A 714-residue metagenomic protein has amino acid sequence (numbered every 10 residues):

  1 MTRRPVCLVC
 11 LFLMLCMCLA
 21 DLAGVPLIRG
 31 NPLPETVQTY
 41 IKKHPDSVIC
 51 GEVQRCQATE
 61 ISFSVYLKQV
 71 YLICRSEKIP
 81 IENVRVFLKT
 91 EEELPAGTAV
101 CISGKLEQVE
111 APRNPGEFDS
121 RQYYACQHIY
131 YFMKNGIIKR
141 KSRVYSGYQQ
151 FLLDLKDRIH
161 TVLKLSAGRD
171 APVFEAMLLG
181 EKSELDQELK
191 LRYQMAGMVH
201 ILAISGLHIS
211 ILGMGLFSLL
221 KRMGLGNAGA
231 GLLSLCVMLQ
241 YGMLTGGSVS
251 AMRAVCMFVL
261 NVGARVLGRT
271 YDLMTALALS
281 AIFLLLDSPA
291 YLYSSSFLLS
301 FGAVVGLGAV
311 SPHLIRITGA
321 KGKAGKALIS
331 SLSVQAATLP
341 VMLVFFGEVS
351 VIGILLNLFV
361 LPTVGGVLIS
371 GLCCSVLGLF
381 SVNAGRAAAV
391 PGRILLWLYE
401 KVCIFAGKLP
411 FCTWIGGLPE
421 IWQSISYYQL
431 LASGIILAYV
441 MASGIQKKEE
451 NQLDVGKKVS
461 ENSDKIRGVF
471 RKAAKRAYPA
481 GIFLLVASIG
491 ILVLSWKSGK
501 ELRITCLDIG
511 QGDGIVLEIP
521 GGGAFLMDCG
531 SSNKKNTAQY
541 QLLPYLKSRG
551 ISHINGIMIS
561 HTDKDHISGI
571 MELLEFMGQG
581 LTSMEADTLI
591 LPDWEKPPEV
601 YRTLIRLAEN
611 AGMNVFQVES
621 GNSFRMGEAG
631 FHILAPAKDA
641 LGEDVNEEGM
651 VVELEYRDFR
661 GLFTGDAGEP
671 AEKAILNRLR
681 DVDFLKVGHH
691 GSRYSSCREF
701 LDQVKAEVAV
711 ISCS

Functional and structural regions predicted by a protein language model:
M1-L22, A477: Start-transfer (signal-anchor) and selected internal transmembrane alpha helices of multi-pass inner/ER membrane
L15, L22-H200, L453, Y540-P544 (+6 more regions): Membrane-interface helix/helix-cap signal primarily in integral membrane proteins
C18-P32, S488-E501: Membrane-interface motif at the C-terminal end of an N-terminal transmembrane signal
I73-R75, T90-K105, G116, R121-Y124 (+5 more regions): Non-globular, low-confidence helical/coil segments that flank catalytic cores
C126-M257, V262, A336, G556 (+4 more regions): Aromatic-rich juxtamembrane segments at the membrane interface
Y148-S166, D170-F174, E181, L189 (+12 more regions): Hydrophobic alpha-helical segments of integral membrane proteins, encompassing both true transmembrane helices
Q187-L356, S370, G417-G499, D593 (+3 more regions): Hydrophobic alpha-helical transmembrane segments in multi-pass membrane proteins
